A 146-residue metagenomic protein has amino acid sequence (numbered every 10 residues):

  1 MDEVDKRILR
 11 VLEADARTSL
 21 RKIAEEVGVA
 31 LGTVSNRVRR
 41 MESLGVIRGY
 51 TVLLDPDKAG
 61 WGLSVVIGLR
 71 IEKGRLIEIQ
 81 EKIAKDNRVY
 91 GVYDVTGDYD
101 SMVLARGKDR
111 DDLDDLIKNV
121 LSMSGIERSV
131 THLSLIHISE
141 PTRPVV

Functional and structural regions predicted by a protein language model:
E3-G49: N-terminal helix-turn-helix
T33, T96, S129-T131, T142-R143: Ser/Thr-centric signal marking residues that sit in or immediately flank functional binding/regulatory motifs
L44-I47, G68, E72-K73: Alpha-helical "hinge/linker" immediately C-terminal to small N-terminal DNA-binding modules
V46-L53, K85-Y90: Short amphipathic beta-strand starts and helix->beta connectors
Y50-L53, V95, H132: Solvent-exposed beta-strand sheet faces enriched in polar/charged residues
P56-R70: Short glycine-/aliphatic-rich beta-strand segments at the starts of folded cytosolic domains
R70-V130: Non-DNA-binding regulatory cores of transcription-related proteins, predominantly C-terminal effector-binding
H137-V146: Single conserved hydrophobic/aromatic residue that forms the stacking wall/gate of nucleotide- or nucleobase-binding
